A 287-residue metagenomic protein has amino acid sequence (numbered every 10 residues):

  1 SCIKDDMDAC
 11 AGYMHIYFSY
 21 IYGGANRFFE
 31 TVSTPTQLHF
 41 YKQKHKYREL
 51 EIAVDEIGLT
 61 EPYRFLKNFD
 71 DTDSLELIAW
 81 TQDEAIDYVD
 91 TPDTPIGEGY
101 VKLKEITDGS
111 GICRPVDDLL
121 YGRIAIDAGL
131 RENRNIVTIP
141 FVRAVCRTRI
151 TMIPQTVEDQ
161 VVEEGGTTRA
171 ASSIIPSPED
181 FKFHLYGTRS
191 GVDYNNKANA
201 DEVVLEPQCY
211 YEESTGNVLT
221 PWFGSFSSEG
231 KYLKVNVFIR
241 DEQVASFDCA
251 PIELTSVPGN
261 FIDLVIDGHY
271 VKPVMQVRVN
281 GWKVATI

Functional and structural regions predicted by a protein language model:
S1-A25, I150, A285: Bacterial Sec-dependent N-terminal signal peptides
Y13-Y17, E76-I78, I136-T138, R147-T151 (+1 more regions): Beta-strand secondary-structure signal
F18-T31, T151-E163: Structural motif
T34-T91, V161-N260: Tryptophan-paired
A85-I136, D241-V274: Structured interaction patches on ligand/partner-binding surfaces of diverse proteins
T138-V145, G224-S225: Conserved "repeat-terminator" motif of extracellular CCP/Sushi domains
V142, C146-V157, E164-G166, S173 (+1 more regions): Short, surface-exposed binding/anchoring microloops in extracellular/periplasmic proteins
H269-I287: Extended, compositionally biased alpha-helical segments that mediate assembly or anchoring
